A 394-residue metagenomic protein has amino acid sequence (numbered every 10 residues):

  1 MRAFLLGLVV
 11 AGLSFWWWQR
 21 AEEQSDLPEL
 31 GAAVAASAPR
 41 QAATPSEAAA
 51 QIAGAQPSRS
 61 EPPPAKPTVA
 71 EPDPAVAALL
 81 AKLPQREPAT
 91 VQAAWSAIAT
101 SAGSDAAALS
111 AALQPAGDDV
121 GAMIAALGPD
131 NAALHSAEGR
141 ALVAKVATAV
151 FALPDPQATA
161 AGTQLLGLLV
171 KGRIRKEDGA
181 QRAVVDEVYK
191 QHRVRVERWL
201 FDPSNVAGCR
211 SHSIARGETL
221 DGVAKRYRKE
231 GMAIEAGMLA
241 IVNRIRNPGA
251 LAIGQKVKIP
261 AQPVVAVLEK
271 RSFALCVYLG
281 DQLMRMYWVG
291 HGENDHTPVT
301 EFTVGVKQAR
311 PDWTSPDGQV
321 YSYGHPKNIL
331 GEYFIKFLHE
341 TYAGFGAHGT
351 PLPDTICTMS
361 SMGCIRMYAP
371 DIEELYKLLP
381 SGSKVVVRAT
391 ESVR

Functional and structural regions predicted by a protein language model:
M1-P28: Sec-dependent N-terminal signal peptides
A21-A77: Juxtamembrane proline-rich low-complexity "stalk" or linker regions positioned immediately after a signal peptide
V76-L79, A89-S96, A107-R198: Alpha-helical protein-protein interaction scaffolds
A180-D202, M232-V267: Extracellular LysM carbohydrate-binding repeats and other cell-envelope/extracellular binding modules
E197-G231: Primarily a LysM-type cell-wall glycan-binding module
P263-P353, V393: Gly/Pro-biased beta-strand-loop elements
D371-R394: N-terminal targeting pre-sequences for secretion and organelle import
